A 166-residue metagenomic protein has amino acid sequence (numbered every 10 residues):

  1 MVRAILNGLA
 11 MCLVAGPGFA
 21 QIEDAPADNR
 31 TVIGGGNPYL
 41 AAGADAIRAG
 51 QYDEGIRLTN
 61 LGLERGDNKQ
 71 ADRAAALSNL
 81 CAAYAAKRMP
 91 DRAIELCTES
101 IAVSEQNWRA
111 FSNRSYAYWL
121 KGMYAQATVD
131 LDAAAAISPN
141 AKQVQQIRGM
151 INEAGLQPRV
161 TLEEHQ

Functional and structural regions predicted by a protein language model:
V2-A10: Sec-dependent signal peptide recognition, specifically the positively charged N-region followed immediately by
A15-P17: N-terminal signal peptide c-region/cleavage motif recognized by signal peptidases
Q21-V32, G36, D132-Q166: Terminal, low-structured helical/coil segments at or just beyond the last alpha-helical repeat
A41-R109: Alpha-helical adaptor scaffolds
R48, A86, L120, M150-Q157: Register position in tetratricopeptide repeats
I56, I94, A125-T128, A135 (+1 more regions): Conserved positions within tetratricopeptide repeat
A75, N79, N113, Q146-M150: Canonical tetratricopeptide repeat
A82, S112-W119: Hydrophobic alpha-helical segments of small multi-pass membrane proteins
